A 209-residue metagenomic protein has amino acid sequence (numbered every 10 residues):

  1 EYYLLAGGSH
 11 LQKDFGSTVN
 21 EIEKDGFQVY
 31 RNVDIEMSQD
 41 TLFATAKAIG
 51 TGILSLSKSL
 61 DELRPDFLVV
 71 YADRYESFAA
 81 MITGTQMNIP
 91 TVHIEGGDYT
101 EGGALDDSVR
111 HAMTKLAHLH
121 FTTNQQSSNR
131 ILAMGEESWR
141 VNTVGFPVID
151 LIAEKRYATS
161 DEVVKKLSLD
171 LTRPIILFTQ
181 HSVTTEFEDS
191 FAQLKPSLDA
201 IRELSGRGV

Functional and structural regions predicted by a protein language model:
E1, E36-S138: Active-site and donor-binding regions of nucleotide-sugar-utilizing enzymes
Y3-A48, S55: Conserved nucleotide-sugar phosphate-binding/catalytic loop shared by glycosyltransferases and other
Y3-A6, H93, T143, F178: Structural beta-sheet core signal
L11-G16, A117-A192: A nucleotide-sugar donor-handling region in carbohydrate enzymes
G52-S59, V163, S197, I201: Generic hydrophobic alpha-helical segments
L105-S108, T159-S160, S190-D199: Charged helix-capping and loop-helix junction motifs
D199-V209: A conserved nucleotide-sugar
